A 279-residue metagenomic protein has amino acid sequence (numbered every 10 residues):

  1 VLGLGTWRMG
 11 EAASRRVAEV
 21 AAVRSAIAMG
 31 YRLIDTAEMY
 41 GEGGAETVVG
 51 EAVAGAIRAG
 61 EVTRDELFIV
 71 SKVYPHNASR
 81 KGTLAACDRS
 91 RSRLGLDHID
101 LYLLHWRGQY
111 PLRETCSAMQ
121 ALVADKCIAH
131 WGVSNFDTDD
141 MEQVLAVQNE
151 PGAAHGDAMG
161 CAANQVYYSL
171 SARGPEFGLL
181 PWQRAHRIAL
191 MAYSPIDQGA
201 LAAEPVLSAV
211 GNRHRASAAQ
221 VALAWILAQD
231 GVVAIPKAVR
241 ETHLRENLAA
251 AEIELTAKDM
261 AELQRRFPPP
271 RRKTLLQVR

Functional and structural regions predicted by a protein language model:
V1, G30-L33, E61-L67, L96-D100 (+4 more regions): Short, well-ordered coil/turn segments that N-cap beta-strands
V1-L67, A124, V278-R279: N-terminal binding-site loop/beta-alpha segment at the start of enzyme catalytic domains that lines or forms
G5-A18, S71-K81, H105, Y110: Active-site mouth loops of central-metabolism enzymes
A13-I27, S79-L94, E114, M141-L145 (+1 more regions): Short, acidic/polar
T47-I57, C87-R91, M119, M141-N149: Short, well-ordered amphipathic alpha-helices
T63-N77, D100-H105, N135, Q165-Y168: A short, structured active-site edge motif that brings together acidic residues
T83-L104, A121-D125, A153-G156: CE4/NodB-like, metal-dependent polysaccharide N-deacetylase domain that modifies extracellular/periplasmic N-acetylated
W106-R279: Beta/alpha (TIM)-barrel catalytic core signal, keyed to glycine-rich beta->alpha loops juxtaposed to Asp/Glu that bind
